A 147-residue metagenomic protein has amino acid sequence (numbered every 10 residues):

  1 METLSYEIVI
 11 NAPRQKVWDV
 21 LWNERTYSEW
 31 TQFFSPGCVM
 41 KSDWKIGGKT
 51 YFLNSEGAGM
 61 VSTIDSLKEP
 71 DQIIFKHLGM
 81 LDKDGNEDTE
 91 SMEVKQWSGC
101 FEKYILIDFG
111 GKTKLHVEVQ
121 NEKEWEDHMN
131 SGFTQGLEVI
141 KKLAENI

Functional and structural regions predicted by a protein language model:
M1-C38: Hydrophobic ligand-binding cavity/cleft-lining segments
T3-S5, A58-S62, S98-E102: Short, surface-exposed coil-to-beta transition loops
I10-Q15, D65-I73, I105-K114, K142-N146: A short, structured loop/turn motif at beta-sheet edges
V17-L21, Y27, T50, I64 (+4 more regions): Hydrophobic pocket/interface hotspot
Q32-F33, S55-A58, E122: Short beta->alpha connector loops
F33-P36, Q120-N121, Q135-I147: Structured surface interface patches that mediate subunit assembly and partner/cofactor docking
C38-D88: Glycine-rich portal/gate segments that line the openings of hydrophobic small-molecule binding cavities
H77, D82-T134, I147: Beta-strand/loop substructures that line and gate deep hydrophobic ligand-binding cavities in soluble
